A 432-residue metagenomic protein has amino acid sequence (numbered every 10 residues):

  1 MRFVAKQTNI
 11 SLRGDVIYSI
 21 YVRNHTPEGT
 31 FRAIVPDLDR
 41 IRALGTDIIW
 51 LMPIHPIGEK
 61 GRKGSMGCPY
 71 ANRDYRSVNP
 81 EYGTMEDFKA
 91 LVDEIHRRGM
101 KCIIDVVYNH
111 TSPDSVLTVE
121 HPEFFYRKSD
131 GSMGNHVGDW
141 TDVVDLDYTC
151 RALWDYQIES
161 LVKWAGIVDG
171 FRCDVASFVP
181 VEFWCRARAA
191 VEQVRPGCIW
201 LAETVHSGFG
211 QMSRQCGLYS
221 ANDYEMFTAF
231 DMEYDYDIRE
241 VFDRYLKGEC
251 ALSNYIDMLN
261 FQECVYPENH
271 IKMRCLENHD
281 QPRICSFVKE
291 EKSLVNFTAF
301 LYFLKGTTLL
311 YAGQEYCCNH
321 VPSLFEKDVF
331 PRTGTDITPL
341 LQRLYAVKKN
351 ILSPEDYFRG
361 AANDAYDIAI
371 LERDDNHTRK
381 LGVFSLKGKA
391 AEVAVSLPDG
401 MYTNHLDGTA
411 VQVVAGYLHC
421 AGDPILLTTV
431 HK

Functional and structural regions predicted by a protein language model:
F3-Y18, V22-D47, P53-A165, R186-R195 (+1 more regions): Substrate-binding/active-site clefts of carbohydrate-active enzymes
D15-S19, I48, K101-I103, G170-R172 (+3 more regions): Structural preference for beta-strand elements that scaffold enzyme active sites
I20, I41, L51, Y75 (+11 more regions): Conserved, mostly hydrophobic/aromatic
W50-K63, V106-D114, D174-P180, E203-S207 (+2 more regions): Short, solvent-exposed turn/loop segments enriched in Gly/Ser/Thr/Pro and often Arg
E159, D174-P267, K272, F300 (+4 more regions): Active-site-proximal helices and loops of the catalytic beta/alpha 8
H270-T335: Aromatic/acidic polysaccharide-binding cleft in carbohydrate-active enzymes
A361-S396: Carbohydrate-binding surface patches
Q412-K432: C-terminal beta-strand-rich structural cap/linker in extracellular carbohydrate-active enzymes
